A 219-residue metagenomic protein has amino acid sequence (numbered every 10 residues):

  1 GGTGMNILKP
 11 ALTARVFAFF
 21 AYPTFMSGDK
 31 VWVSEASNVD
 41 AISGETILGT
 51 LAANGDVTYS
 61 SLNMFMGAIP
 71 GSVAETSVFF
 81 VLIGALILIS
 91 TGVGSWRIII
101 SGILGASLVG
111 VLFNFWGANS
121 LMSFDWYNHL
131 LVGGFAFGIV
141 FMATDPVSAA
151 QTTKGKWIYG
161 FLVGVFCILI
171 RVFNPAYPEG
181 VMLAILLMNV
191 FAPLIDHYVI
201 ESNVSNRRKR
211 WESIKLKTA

Functional and structural regions predicted by a protein language model:
G1-L8, I89-S101, P146-W157: Membrane-helix interface "capping/anchor" motifs
G4-L82: Long hydrophobic alpha-helical segments that form multi-pass transmembrane helix bundles in integral membrane proteins
I7-A11, W126-G134, K156, A176-M188: Loop-to-transmembrane alpha-helix initiation sites
F25-K30, F113-N119, F166-E179: Hydrophobic alpha-helical transmembrane segments in multi-pass integral membrane proteins
A85-I89, S107-V111, I139, A143 (+2 more regions): Alpha-helical transmembrane segments of multipass membrane proteins
I99-I100, G110-T153: A beta-strand-loop signature enriched in Asp, Gly, Thr, and Trp that corresponds to the sialidase/neuraminidase Asp-box
F173-A219: Cytosolic-side transmembrane-helix boundaries in multi-pass membrane proteins
